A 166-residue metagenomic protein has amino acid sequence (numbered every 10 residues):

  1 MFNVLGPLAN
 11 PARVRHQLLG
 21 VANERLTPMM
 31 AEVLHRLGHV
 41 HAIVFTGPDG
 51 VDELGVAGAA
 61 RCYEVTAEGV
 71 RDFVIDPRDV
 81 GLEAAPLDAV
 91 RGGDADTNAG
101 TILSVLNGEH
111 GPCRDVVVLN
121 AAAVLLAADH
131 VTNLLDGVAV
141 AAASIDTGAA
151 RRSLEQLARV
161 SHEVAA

Functional and structural regions predicted by a protein language model:
M1-A166: Glycine-rich anion-binding loops and their surrounding alpha/beta cores
